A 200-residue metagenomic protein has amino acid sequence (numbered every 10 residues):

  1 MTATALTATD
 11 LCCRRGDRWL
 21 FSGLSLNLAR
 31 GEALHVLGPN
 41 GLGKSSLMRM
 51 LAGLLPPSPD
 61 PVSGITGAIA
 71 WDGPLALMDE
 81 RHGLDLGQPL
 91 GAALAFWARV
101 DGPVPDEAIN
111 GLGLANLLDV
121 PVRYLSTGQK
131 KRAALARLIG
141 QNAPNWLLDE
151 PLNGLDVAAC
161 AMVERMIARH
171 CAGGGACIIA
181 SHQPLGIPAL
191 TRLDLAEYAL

Functional and structural regions predicted by a protein language model:
L6-A8, L20-G23, L155: Conserved structural motif at the start of ABC-family nucleotide-binding domains
A52: Helix-to-loop junction immediately C-terminal to a conserved catalytic motif
R81, L86-V104: Q-loop/switch helix immediately C-terminal to the Walker
P103-L117, A136: Conserved ABC ATPase "signature" region
P121-K130: Conserved ABC ATPase signature
L135, G174: Hydrophobic anchor residue at the start of the ABC signature
W146-E150, L155: Catalytic Walker B motif of ABC-type/P-loop ATPase nucleotide-binding domains
